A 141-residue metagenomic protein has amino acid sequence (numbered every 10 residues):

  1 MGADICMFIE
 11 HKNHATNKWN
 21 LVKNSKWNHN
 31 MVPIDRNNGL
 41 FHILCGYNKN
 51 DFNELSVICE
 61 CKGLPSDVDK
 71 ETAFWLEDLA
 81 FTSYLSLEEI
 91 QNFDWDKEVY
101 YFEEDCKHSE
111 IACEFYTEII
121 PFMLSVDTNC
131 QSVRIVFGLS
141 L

Functional and structural regions predicted by a protein language model:
M1-Q131, L139-L141: Acidic (Asp/Glu-rich) sequence patches and key acidic residues that form negatively charged surfaces used
